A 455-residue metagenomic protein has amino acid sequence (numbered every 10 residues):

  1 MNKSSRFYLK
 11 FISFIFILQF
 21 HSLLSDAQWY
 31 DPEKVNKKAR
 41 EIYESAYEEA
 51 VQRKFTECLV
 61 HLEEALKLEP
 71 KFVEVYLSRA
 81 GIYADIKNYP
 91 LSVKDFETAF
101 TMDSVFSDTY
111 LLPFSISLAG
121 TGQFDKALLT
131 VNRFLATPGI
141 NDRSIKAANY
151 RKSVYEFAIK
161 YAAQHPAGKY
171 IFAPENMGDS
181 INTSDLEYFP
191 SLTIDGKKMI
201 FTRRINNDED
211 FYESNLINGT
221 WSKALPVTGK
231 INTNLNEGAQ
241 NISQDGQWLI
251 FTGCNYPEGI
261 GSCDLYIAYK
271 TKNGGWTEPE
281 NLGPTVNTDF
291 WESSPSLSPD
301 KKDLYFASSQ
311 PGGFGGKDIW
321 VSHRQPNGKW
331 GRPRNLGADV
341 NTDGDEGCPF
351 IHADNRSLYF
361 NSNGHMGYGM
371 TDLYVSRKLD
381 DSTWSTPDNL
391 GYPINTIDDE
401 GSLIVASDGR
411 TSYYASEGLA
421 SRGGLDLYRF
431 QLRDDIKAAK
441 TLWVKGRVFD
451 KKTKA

Functional and structural regions predicted by a protein language model:
P32, A39-R40, V73-E74, S107-D108 (+1 more regions): Helix-start (N-cap) detector for alpha-helical repeat units in TPR-like alpha-solenoids, especially tetratricopeptide
V35-L68: Alpha-helical segment of the N-proximal tetratricopeptide repeat
V51-Q52, D85-I86, G120, T252: Register position in tetratricopeptide repeats
E64-K67, T98-T101, A136: Conserved structural position within tetratricopeptide repeats
P70, S104-V105, G139: Short coil turns that delineate tetratricopeptide repeat
S78, G120, F124, L129-K454: Short, conserved micro-motifs composed of acidic
